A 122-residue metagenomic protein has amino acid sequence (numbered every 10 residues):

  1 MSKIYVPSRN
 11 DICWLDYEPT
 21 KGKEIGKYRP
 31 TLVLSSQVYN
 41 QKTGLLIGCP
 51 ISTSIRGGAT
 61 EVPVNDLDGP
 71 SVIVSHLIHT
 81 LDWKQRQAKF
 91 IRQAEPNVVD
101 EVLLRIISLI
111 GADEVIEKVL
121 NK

Functional and structural regions predicted by a protein language model:
M1-K122: Conserved functional hotspots at enzyme active or ligand-binding sites that engage polyanionic ligands
